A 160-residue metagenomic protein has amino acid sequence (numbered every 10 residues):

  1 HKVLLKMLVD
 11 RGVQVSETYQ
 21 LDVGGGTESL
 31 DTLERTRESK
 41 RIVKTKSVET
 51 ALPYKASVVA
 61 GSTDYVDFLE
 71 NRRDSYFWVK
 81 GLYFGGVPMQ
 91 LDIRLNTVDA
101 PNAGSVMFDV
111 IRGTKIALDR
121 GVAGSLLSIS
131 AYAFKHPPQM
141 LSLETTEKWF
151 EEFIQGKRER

Functional and structural regions predicted by a protein language model:
H1-A56: Conserved anion/nucleotide-ligand pocket segment
V3-L8, S29-T36, A56-V66, L118-G124 (+2 more regions): Noncatalytic linker/hinge segments flanking ATPase motor cores
E17-T36, A56-K80, M89-V110: Substrate-binding/catalytic subdomain of NAD(P)-dependent oxidoreductase enzymes
R73-R160: C-terminal active-site/capping subdomain that shapes the small-molecule cofactor and substrate pocket of enzyme
